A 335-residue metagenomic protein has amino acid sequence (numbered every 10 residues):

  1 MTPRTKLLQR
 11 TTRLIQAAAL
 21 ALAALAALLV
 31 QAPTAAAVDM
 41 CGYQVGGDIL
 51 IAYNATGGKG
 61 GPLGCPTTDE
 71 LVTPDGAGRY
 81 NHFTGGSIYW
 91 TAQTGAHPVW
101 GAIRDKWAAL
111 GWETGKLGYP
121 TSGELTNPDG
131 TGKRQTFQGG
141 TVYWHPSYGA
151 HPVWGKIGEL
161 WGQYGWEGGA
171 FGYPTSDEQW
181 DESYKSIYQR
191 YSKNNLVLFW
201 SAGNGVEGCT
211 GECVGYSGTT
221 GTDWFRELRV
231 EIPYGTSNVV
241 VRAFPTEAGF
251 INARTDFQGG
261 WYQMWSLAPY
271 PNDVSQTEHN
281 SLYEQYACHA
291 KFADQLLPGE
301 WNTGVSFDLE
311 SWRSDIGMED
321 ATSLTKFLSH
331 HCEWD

Functional and structural regions predicted by a protein language model:
T2-A37: Secretory targeting and sorting signals
L14-A17, Q31-C41, G208-T220: N-terminal low-complexity, Pro/Thr-rich disordered segments that flank secretion/membrane-targeting signals
P33-A37, G57, S201-G203, C209 (+2 more regions): Secretory-pathway extracellular proteins and peptide precursors enriched for disulfide-bonded cysteines
V38-T210: Extended, compositionally biased repeat/scaffold regions that form elongated interaction surfaces
M40-G42, P66, G208-V214, A287-H289 (+1 more regions): Sequence contexts marking disulfide-bonded cysteines in secreted/extracellular proteins
S192-L196, L267-D335: Extracytosolic low-complexity repeat regions of secreted or lipid-anchored proteins
G211-Y262: Short, surface-exposed binding/anchoring microloops in extracellular/periplasmic proteins
